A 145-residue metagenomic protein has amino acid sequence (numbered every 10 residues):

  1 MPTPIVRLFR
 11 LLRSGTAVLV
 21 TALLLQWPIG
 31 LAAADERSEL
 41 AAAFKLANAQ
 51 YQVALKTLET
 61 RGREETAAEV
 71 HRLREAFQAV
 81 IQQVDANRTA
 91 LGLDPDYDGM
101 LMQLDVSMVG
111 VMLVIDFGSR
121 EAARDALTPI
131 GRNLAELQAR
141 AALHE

Functional and structural regions predicted by a protein language model:
M1-L11: N-terminal secretory signal peptides that target proteins for export/translocation
G15-P28: Bacterial N-terminal signal peptides
A32-H71, L143-E145: Immediate post-signal-peptide N-terminus of mature secreted/exported proteins
K45, L91-S107, E145: Short, well-ordered alpha-helical segments that carry or flank key catalytic/ligand-binding motifs at enzyme/regulatory
K45-N48, Q52, H71-Q78, M102-V109 (+1 more regions): Generic structural signal for well-ordered, non-transmembrane alpha-helical segments in soluble/cytosolic regions
Q52-A67, D105-T128: Amphipathic, charged alpha-helical scaffolds that flank and support histidine-based chemistry in signaling
A76-D98: Short, solvent-exposed, charged loop/turn and helix-capping segments that join or cap alpha-helices on peripheral
D125-E145: A charged, solvent-exposed segment within the mature domains of Sec-exported extracytoplasmic proteins
